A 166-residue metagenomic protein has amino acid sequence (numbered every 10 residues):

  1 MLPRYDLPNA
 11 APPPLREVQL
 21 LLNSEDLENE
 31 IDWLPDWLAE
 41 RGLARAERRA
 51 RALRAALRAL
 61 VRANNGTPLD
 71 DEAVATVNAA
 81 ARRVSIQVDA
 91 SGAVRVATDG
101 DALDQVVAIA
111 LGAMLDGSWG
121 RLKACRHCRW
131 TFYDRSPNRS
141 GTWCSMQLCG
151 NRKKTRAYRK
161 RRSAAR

Functional and structural regions predicted by a protein language model:
M1-Y133: Short helix-coil boundary/hinge micro-motifs
Q105-V106, G112-R159, S163-R166: BZIP DNA-binding basic region
